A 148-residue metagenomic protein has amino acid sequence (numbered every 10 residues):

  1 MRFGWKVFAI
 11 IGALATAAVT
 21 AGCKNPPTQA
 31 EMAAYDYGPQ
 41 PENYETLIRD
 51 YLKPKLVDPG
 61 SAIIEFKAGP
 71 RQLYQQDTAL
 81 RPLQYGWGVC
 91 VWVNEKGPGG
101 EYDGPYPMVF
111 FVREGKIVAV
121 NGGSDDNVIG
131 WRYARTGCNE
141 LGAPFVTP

Functional and structural regions predicted by a protein language model:
M1-I10: Bacterial N-terminal signal peptides that target proteins for export
I11-G12, R81: Generic hydrophobic-segment detector
V19-G22: C-terminal motif of bacterial Sec signal peptides marking the signal peptidase cleavage site
K24-P148: Cystatin/cathelin-like cysteine-protease inhibitor module
